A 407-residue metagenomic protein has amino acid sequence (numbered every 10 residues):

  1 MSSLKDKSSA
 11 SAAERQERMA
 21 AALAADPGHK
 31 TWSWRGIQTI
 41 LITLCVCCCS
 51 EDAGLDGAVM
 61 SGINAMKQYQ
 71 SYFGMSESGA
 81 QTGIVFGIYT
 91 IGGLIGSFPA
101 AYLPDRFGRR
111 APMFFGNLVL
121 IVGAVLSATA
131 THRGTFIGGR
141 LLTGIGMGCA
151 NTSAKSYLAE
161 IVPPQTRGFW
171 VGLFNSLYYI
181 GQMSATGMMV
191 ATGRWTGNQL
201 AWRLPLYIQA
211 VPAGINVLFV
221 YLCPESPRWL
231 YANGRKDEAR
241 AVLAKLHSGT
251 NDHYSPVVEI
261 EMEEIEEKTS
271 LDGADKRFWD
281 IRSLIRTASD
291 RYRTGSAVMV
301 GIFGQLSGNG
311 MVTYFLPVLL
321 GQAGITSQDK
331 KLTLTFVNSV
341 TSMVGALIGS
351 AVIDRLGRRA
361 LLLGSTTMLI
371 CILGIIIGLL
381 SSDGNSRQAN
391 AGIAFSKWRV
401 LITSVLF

Functional and structural regions predicted by a protein language model:
M1-H247, S270-F407: Alpha-helical transmembrane bundle of multi-pass membrane proteins
L246-I260: Short intracellular "coupling" helices and adjacent cytoplasmic loop segments at the cytosolic face of multi-pass
V257-A274: Cytosol/matrix-facing amphipathic helices and coiled-coil assembly/linker segments of eukaryotic membrane proteins
